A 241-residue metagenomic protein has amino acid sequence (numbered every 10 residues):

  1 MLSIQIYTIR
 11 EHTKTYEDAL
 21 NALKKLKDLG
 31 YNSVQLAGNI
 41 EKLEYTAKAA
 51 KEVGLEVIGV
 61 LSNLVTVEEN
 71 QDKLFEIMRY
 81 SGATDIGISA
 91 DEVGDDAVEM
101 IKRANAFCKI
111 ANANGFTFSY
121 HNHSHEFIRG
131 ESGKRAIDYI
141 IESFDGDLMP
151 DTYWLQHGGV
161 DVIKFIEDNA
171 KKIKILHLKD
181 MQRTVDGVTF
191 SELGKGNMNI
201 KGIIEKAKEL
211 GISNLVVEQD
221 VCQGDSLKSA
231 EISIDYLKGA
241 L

Functional and structural regions predicted by a protein language model:
M1-Y80, T84: N-terminal pre-domain/capping segments
L2-I6, V34-L36, V57-S62, I86-I88 (+4 more regions): Hydrophobic faces of well-ordered beta-strands that scaffold small-molecule active sites in alpha/beta enzyme cores
E11-Y16, S33-T46, N63-N70, D91-V98 (+5 more regions): Acidic-and-aromatic substrate-binding clefts and catalytic sites of carbohydrate-active enzymes
E17-N21, Q71-K73, E99-N105, E131-D138 (+3 more regions): Charged helix-capping and loop-helix junction motifs
G30, G54-E56, Y80-D85, S143-L148 (+1 more regions): Glycine-enriched alpha-helix->loop->beta-strand junction motifs that scaffold or abut catalytic
E44-L61, F107, A111-F116, E231-D235: Short acidic, glycine/proline-enriched helix-loop-strand junctions
A113-N197: Acidic/histidine-rich catalytic cores of soluble enzymes
G224-L241: C-terminal helical cap(s) of enzyme catalytic domains, especially alpha/beta-barrels
